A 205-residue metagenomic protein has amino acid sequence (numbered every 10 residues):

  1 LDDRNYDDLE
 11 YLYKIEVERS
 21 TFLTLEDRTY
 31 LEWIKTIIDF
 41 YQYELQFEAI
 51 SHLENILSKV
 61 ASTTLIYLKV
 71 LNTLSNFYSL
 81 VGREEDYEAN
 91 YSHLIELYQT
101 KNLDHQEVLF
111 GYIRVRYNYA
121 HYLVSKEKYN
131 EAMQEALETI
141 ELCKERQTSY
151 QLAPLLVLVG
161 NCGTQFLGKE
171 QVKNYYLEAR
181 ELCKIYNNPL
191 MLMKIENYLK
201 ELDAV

Functional and structural regions predicted by a protein language model:
L1-D2, D27-Q42, K69-L80, N118: Non-membrane alpha-helical segments in proteins
D2-I15, F40-N55, R83-L97, E127-L137 (+1 more regions): Helix-turn-helix repeat elements of alpha-solenoid scaffolds
D3, Q42-Y43, L74, V81 (+6 more regions): Structural motif corresponding to the intra-repeat A-B loop/turn of tetratricopeptide repeats
Y13-S20, S51-A61, S92-L103, L137-T148 (+1 more regions): Amphipathic alpha-helical segments of tetratricopeptide repeats
L23-E26, L45, S62-T64, R83 (+5 more regions): Short coil/turn linker motifs that delimit alpha-helical repeat modules in TPR/alpha-solenoid proteins
Y30, K69, E107-R114, P154 (+1 more regions): Residue register of alpha-helical TPR repeats
K35-I37, L74, Y112, Y119 (+4 more regions): Structural register within alpha-helical repeat arrays
D39-F40, Y78, R116, L123 (+3 more regions): Residue at a conserved register position within TPR or TPR-like alpha-solenoid repeats
